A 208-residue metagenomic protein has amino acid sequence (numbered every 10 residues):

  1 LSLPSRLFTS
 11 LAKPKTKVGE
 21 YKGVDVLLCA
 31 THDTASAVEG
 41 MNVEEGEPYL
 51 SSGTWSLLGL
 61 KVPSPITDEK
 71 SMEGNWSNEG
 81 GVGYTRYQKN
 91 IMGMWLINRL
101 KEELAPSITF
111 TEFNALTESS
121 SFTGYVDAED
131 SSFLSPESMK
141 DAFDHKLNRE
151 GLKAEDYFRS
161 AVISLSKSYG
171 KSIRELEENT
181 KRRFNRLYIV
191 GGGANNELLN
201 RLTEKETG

Functional and structural regions predicted by a protein language model:
L1-V24, L28-H32: Gly/Ser/Thr-rich active-site cleft segment
K22-L187, N195-G208: Active-site core segments that coordinate phosphate-bearing ligands/cofactors across diverse enzyme families
